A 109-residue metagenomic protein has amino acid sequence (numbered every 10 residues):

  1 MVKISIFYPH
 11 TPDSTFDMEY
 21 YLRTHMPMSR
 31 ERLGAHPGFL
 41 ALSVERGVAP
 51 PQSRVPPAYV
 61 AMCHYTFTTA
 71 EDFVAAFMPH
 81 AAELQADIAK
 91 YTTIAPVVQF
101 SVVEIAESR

Functional and structural regions predicted by a protein language model:
M1-R109: Macromolecular interaction modules
